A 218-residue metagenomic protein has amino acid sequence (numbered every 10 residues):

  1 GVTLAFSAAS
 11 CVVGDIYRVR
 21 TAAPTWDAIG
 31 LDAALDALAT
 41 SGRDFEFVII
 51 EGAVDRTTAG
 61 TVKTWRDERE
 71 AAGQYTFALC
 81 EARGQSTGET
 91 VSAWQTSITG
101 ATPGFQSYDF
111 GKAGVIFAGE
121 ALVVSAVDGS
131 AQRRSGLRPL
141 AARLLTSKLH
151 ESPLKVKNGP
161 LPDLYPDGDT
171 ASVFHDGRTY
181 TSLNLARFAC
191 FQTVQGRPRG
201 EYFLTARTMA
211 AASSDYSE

Functional and structural regions predicted by a protein language model:
G1-A23: Extended, beta-strand-rich, solvent-exposed assembly scaffolds of outer structural proteins
T3, D32-D36, A59-K63: Generic detector of well-ordered alpha-helical segments enriched in charged/polar residues, highlighting helical
A9-V12, A34-L38, R43: Generic structural microfeature
S10, T25, V54-R56: Residues that cap or initiate secondary-structure elements
P24-L38: Disulfide-bonded cysteine-rich modules in secreted/extracellular proteins, activating on the conserved Cys frameworks
A39-E218: A glycine- and small-residue-enriched flexible loop/hinge signal that marks low-structured segments
